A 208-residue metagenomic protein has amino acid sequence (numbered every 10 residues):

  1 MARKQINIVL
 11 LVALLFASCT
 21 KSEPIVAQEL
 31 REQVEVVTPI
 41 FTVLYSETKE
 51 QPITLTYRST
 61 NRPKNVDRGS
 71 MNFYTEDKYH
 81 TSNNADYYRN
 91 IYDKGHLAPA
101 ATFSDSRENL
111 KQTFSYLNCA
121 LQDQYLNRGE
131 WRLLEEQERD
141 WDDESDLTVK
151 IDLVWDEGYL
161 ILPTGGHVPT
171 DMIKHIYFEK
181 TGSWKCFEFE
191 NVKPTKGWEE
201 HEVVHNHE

Functional and structural regions predicted by a protein language model:
A2-R3, V12-A85, N90, F114-N118 (+4 more regions): Nuclease and nuclease-like effector domains acting on nucleic acids or nucleotide cofactors
Q5-N7: Generic short N-terminal amphipathic or hydrophobic helices
D77-E208: Domain-level detector of nuclease and nuclease-like folds in predominantly extracellular/periplasmic contexts
